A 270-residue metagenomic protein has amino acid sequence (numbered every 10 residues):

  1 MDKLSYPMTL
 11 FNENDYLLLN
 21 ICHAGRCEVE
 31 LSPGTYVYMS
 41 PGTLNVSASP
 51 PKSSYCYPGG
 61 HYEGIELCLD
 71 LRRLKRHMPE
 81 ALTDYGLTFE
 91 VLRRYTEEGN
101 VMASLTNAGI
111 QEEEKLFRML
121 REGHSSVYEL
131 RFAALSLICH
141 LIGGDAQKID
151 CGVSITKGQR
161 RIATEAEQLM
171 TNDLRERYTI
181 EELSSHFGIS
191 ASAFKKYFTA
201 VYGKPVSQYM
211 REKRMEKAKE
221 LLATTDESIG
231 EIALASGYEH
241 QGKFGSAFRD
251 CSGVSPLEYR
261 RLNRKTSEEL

Functional and structural regions predicted by a protein language model:
D2-L4, H23: Aromatic- and Gly/Pro-rich donor/ligand-binding loops that form nucleotide- or phosphate-bearing donor binding pockets
L4-L18, G60-Y62: A short beta-loop-beta micro-motif enriched in histidine and acidic residues
N12-E28, L67-L69: Short, conserved beta-strand element in jelly-roll/cupin
E28-G158, A163, I180, S185-A191 (+3 more regions): Alpha-helical bundle regulatory/interaction domains
L130, M170, F194: Conserved hydrophobic/aromatic pocket- or pore-lining residues that grip, position, or stack substrates in active sites
T164-E182, T199-Q241, R261-L270: Terminal helix-turn-helix DNA-binding modules in bacterial transcription factors
I189, A193-F194, Q208-R211: Aromatic (often tryptophan-rich) hydrophobic motifs at membrane interfaces
A193-F194, F198, K243-F244, F248: Short hydrophobic/aromatic patch on the recognition helix
